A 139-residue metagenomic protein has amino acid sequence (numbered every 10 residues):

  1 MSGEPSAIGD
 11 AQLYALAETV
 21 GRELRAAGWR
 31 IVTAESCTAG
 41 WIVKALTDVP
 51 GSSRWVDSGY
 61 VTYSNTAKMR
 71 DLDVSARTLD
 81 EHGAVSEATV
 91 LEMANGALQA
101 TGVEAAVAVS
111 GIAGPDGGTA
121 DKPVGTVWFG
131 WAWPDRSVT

Functional and structural regions predicted by a protein language model:
M1-T139: Short alpha-helical segments enriched in small residues
